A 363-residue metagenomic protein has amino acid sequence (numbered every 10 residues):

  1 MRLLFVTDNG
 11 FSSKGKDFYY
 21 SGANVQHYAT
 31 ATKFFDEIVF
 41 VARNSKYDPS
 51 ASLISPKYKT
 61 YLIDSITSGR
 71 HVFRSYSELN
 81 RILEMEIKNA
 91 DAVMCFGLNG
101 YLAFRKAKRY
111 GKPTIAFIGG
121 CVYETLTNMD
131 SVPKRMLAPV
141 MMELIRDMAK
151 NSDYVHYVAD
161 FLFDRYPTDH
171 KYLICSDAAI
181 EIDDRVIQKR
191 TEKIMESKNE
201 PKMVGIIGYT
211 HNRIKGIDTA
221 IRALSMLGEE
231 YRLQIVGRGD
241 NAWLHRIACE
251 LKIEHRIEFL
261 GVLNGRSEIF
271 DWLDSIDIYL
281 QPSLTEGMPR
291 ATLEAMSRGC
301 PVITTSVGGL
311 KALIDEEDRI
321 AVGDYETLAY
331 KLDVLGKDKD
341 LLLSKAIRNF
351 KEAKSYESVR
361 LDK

Functional and structural regions predicted by a protein language model:
I87, V262, D271-I276: Short alpha-helical donor nucleotide-sugar binding micro-motif in glycosyltransferases
P139-T191: A short, active-site helix/loop in glycosyltransferases that binds the activated sugar's phosphate group
E192-K215, I221-L224: Conserved donor-binding/catalytic core segment of Leloir-type glycosyltransferases
H245-L263: Nucleotide-activated donor-binding/catalytic signature segment of Leloir-type glycosyltransferases, i.e., the conserved
L284: Aromatic "clamp/platform" in nucleotide-sugar-dependent glycosyltransferases that forms part of the donor/acceptor
T292, S297, P301-T304: Short hydrophobic beta-strand element within catalytic cores of glycosyltransferases and related nucleotide-activated
E317-E326, V334-K339: Conserved acidic donor-binding segment of nucleotide-sugar-dependent glycosyltransferases
K339-K363: A charged, aromatic-enriched C-terminal amphipathic alpha-helix characteristic of glycosyltransferases across folds
